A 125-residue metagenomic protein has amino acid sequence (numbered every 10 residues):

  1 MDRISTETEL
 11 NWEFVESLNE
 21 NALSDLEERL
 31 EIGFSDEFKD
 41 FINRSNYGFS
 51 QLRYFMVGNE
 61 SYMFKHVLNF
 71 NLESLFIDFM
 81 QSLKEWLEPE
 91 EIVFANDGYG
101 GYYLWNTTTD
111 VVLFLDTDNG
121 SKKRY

Functional and structural regions predicted by a protein language model:
M1-G101: A surface-exposed partner-binding patch
Y102-Y125: Segments surrounding the PLD/"HKD" phosphodiesterase catalytic module and close analogs
